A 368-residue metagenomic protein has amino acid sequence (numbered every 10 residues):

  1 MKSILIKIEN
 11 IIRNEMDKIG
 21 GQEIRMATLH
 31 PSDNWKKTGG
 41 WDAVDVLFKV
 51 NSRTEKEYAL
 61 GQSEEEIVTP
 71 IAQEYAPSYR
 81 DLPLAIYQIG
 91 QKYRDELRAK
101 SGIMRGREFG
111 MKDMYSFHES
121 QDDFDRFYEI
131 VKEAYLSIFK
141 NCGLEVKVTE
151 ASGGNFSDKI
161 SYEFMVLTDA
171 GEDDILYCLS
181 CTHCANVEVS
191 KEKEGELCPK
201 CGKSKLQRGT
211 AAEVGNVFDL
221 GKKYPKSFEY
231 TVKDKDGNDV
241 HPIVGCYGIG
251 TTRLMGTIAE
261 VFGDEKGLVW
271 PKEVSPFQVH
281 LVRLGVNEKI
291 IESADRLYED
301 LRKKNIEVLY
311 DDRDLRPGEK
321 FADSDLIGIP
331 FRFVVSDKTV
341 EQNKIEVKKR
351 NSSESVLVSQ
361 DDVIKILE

Functional and structural regions predicted by a protein language model:
M1-E368: NTP/phosphate- and nucleic-acid-binding module
